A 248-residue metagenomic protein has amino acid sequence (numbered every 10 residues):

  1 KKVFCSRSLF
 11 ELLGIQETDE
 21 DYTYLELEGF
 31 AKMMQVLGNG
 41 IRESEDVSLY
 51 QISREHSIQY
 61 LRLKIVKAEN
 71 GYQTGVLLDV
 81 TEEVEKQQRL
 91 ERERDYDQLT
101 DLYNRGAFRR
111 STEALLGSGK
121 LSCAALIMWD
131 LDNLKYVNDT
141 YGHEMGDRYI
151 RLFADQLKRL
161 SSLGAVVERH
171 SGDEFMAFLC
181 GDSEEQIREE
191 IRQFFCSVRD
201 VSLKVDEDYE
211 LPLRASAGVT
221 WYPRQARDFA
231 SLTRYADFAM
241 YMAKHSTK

Functional and structural regions predicted by a protein language model:
V3-L13: N-terminal capping loop/helix in small sensory signaling domains highlighted by a polar->aromatic N-x2-3-F motif
E11, E91-D95, L102-A125, D132-S162 (+4 more regions): Conserved long alpha-helical elements within nucleotide-processing catalytic cores of c-di-GMP signaling and class III
L13, E20-S53, L116-G117: Terminal output helix/cap of sensory domains in signal transduction proteins
I41-L61, G71, Y209-L211: Per-ARNT-Sim (PAS) sensory domains and their PAS-associated C-terminal
Y60-Q98, G106-L116, V166: Signal-transducing coiled-coil linker helices
K64-A68, V201, T220: Output-coupling edge of small sensory domains
V167, Q193, S216-R224, S231-T247: Cyclic nucleotide signaling catalytic output domains
R169-H170, I187, V198-A215, K244: Catalytic core regions of nucleotide second-messenger enzymes
